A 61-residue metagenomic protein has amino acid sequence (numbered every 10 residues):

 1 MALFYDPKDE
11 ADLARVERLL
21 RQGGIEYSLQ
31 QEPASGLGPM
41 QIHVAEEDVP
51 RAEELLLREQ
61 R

Functional and structural regions predicted by a protein language model:
M1-R61: Acidic/polar low-complexity segments and flexible, solvent-exposed patches
